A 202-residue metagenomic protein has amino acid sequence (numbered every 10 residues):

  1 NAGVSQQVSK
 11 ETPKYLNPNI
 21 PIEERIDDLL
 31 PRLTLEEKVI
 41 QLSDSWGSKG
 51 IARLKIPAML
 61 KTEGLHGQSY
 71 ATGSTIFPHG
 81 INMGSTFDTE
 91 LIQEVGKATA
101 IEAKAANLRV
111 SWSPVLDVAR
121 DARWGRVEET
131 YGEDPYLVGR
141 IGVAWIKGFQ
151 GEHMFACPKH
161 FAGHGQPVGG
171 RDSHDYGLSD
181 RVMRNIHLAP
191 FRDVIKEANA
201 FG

Functional and structural regions predicted by a protein language model:
N1-G202: Glycoside hydrolase catalytic-domain context in secreted enzymes
